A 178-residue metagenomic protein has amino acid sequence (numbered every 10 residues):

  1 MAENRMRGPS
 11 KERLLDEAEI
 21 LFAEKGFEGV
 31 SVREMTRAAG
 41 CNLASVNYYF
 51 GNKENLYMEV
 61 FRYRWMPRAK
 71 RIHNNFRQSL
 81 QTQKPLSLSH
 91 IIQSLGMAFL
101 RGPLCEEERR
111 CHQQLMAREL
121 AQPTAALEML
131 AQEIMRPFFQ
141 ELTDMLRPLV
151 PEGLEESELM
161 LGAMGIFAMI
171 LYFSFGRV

Functional and structural regions predicted by a protein language model:
M1-P9, I72, F76-L80: N-terminal intrinsically disordered/low-complexity leader segments
R7, K11-L15, E19: Short, leucine-enriched amphipathic alpha-helices that occur as contiguous helical runs
R13, L21-N55, E59-Y63: Helix-turn-helix
M58-R64, R68-R71, I134: Alpha-helical DNA-contacting segments of helix-turn-helix folds
H73-H112, L159-I166: Hydrophobic alpha-helical connector segments
H90, T124-V150: Amphipathic alpha-helical packing segments from all-alpha helical-bundle domains
E107-Q132, R177-V178: Amphipathic alpha-helical segments used for helix-helix packing
L130-E133, V150-F167: All-alpha amphipathic helical-bundle segments outside canonical DNA-binding/catalytic cores that form hydrophobic
